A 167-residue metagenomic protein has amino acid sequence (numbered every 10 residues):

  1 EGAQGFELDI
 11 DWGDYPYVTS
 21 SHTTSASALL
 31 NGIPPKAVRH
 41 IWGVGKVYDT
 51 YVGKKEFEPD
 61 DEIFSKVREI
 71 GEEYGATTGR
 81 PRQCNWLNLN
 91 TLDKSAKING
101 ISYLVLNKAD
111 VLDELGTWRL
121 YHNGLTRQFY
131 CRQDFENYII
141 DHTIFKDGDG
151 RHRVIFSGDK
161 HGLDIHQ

Functional and structural regions predicted by a protein language model:
E1-Q167: Non-transmembrane, aqueous-exposed alpha-helical and coiled segments at domain scale
